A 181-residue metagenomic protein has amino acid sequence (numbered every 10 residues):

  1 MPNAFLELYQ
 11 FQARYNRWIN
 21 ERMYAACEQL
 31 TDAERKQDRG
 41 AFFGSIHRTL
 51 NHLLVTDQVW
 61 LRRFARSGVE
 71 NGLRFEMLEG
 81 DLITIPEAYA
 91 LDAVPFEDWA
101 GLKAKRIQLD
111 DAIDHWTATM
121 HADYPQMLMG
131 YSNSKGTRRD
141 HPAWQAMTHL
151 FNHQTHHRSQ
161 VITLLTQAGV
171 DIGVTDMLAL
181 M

Functional and structural regions predicted by a protein language model:
M1-P2, L54-S134, G169-M181: Short, helix-capping/interhelical loops that line the mouth of catalytic, cofactor-, or ligand-binding pockets
P2-Y15, E34-V59, Y89-K105, S132-H153 (+1 more regions): Alpha-helical scaffold segments that form or flank carboxylate-/histidine-based iron centers
I19-A26, T56, L109, H157-Q160: Amphipathic, well-ordered alpha-helical segments in soluble domains
E28-R35, A65: Short, flexible helix-adjacent loops and helix caps
Q29, H52-L53, Q167: Conserved catalytic core of Hanks-type protein kinase domains
H156-Q167, D171: A hydrophobic membrane-anchoring alpha-helix module
